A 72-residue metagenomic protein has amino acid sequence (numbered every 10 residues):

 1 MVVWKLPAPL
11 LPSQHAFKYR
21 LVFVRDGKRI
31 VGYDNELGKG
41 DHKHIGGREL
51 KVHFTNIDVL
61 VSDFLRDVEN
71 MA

Functional and structural regions predicted by a protein language model:
M1-H42: The feature represents the first ordered module of a protein
K43-G47: A short small-residue
R48-A72: Short, compact, well-ordered microdomains
